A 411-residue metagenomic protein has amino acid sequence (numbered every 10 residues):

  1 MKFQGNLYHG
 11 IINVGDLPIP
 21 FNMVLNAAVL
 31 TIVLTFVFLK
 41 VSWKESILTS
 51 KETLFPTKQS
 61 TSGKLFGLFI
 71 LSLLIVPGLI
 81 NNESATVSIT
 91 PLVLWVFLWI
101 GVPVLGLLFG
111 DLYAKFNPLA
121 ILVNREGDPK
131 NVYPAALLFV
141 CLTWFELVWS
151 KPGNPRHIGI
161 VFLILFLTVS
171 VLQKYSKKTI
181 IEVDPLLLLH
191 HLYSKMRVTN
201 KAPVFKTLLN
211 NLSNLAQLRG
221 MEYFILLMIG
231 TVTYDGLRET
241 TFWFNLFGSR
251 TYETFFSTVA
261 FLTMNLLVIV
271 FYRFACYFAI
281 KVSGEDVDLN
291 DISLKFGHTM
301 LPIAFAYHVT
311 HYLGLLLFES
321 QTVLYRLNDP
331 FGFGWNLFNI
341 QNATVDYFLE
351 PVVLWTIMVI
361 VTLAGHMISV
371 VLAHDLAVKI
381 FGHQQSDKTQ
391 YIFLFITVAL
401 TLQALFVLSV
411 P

Functional and structural regions predicted by a protein language model:
M1-M221, Y234-D235, M367-I368: Transmembrane-helix bundle segments that line or gate the permeation/cavity pathway in multi-pass membrane proteins
K2-H9, L79-N82, T233-F247, L316-P330: Membrane-helix interface motif
N6-G15, E126, V198-L208, N245-T258 (+1 more regions): Interfacial loop/helix-cap signal at membrane boundaries in integral membrane proteins
L98-V104, E222-D235, T299-T322, V398-L402: Hydrophobic alpha-helical membrane-insertion segments
R238-L324: Long, well-ordered mid-to-C-terminal structural blocks that present hydrophobic/aromatic surfaces
L289, H366, V370-T397: Interfacial loop-to-transmembrane junctions
M300-H308, L315-H374: Hydrophobic alpha-helical transmembrane segments and adjacent short intramembrane/lumenal linkers of inner/organellar
H308, D387-P411: Final/C-terminal transmembrane alpha-helix of multipass membrane proteins
